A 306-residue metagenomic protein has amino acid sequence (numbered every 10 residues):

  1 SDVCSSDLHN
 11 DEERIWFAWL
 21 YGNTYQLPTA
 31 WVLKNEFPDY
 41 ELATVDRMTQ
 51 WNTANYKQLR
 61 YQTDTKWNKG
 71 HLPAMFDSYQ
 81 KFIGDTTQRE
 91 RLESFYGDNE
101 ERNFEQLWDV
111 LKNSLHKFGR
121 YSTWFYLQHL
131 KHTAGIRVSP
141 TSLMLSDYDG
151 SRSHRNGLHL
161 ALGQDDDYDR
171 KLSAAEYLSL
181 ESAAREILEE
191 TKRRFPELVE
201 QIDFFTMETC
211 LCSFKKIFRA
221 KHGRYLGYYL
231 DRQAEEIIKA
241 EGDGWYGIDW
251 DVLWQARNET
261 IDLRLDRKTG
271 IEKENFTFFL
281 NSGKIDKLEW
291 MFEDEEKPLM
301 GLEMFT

Functional and structural regions predicted by a protein language model:
D2-S5: Short, small-residue-biased leader/transition segments that mark boundaries at the very start of proteins
H9-E13: Alpha-helical transmembrane segments and their helix-start/interface "positive-inside/aromatic belt" motifs in integral
F17, G22-N68: Long, hydrophobic, well-ordered secondary-structure blocks that form the structural core and pocket-lining surfaces
A18-Q26, L115, L130-K131, L158-L162: Generic structural signal for hydrophobic core residues of well-folded globular domains
Y56-H116: Helix-hairpin-helix/helix-loop-helix acidic hairpins
W108-H129, H154: Helix-hairpin-helix
Y126-T191: Phosphate-backbone recognition surface of nucleic-acid-processing proteins
E189-T306: Low-complexity, acidic/Ser/Thr- and charged residue-rich accessory regions of DNA metabolism proteins
